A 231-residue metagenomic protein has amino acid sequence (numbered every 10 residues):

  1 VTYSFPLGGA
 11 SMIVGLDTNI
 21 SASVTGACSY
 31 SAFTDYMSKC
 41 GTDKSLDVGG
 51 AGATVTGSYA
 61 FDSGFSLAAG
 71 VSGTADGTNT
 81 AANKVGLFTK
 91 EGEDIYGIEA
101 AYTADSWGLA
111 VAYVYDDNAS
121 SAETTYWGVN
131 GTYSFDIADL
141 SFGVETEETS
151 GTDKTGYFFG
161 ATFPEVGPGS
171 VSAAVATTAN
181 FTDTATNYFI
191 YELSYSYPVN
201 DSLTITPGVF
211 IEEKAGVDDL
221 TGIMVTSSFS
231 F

Functional and structural regions predicted by a protein language model:
V1-D76, A101-D105, G151, G156-T182 (+2 more regions): Outer membrane beta-barrel
I13-D17, A68-S72, A110-V114, S141-E145 (+3 more regions): Transmembrane beta-strands of outer-membrane beta-barrel proteins
D43-S45, F88, D183, Y195 (+1 more regions): Outer-membrane beta-barrel proteins
S63-G64, K90-E192: Detector for outer-membrane/organellar transmembrane beta-barrel domains, recognizing the amphipathic beta-strand
A69-E91: C-terminal/domain-terminus segments
E192-V209: C-terminal closing repeat unit and adjoining cap/tail of repeat-based domains
Y197, D219-F231: Outer-membrane beta-barrel "beta-signal"
G208, K214, T221-I223: Long, intrinsically disordered, low-complexity segments
